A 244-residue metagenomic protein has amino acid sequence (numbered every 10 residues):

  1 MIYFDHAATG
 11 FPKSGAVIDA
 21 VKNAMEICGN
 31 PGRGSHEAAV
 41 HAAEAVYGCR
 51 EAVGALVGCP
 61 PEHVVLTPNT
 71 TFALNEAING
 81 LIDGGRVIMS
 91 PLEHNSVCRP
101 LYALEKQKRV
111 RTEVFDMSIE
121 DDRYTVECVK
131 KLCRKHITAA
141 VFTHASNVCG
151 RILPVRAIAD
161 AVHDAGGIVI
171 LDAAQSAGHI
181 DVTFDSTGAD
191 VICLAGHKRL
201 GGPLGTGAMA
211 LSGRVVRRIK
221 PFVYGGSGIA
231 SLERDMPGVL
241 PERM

Functional and structural regions predicted by a protein language model:
M1-M244: Pyridoxal 5′-phosphate
